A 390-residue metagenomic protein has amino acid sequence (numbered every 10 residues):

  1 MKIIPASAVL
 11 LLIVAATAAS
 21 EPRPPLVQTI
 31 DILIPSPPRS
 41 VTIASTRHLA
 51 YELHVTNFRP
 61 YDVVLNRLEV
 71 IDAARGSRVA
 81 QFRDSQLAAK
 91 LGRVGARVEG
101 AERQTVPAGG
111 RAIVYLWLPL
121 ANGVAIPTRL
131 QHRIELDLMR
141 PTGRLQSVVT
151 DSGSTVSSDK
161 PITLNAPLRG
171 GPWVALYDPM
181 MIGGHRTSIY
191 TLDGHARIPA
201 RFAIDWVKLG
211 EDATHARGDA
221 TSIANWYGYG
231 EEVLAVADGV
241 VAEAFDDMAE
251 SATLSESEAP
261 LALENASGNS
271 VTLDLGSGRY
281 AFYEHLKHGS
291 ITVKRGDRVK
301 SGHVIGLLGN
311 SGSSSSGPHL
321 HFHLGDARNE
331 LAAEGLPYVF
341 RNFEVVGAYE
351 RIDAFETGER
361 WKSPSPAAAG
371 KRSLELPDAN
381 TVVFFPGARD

Functional and structural regions predicted by a protein language model:
P35-S36, S45-E52: Short, solvent-exposed loop/turn segments enriched in Ser/Thr/Gly
V55-D62, D72: Asparagine-centered strand-capping/turn motif at beta-strand->loop junctions
V79-A125: Intrinsically disordered, low-complexity Pro/Gly/Ser/Thr-rich segments with frequent PxxP/GP/PP motifs and embedded
P119-I162: Terminal connector regions
S158-L176, G184-S188, R217, P260-L263 (+3 more regions): Acidic, glycine-rich catalytic/binding loops that coordinate metals and/or anionic ligands
L234, L275, R279-G302: Short histidine-centered loop motifs in beta-beta connectors
D238-K287: Zn2+-dependent peptidoglycan hydrolase active-site motif and core
G239-V241, G296-L308: A structural signal for short beta-strand/turn segments enriched in small hydrophobics and glycine
